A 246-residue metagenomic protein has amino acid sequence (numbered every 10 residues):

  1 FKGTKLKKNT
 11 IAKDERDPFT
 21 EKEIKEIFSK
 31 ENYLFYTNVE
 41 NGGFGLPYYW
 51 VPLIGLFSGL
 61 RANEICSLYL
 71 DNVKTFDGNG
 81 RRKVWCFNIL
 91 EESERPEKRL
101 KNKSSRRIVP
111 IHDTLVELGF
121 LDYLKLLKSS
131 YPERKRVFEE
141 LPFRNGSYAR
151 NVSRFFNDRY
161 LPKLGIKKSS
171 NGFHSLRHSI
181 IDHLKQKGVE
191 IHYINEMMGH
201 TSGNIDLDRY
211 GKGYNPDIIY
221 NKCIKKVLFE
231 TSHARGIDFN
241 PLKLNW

Functional and structural regions predicted by a protein language model:
K2-A62, C66: Basic, Lys/Arg- and aromatic-enriched nucleic-acid-binding interface segment
G3, S67-L118: Conserved tyrosine-mediated DNA breakage-rejoining catalytic core shared by Y-recombinases
D14-P18, V109, D113, H174: Helix-turn-helix-type domain boundary/helix-start signal
L34-N41, S58, S129-R136, R144-N145 (+2 more regions): Short, basic (Lys/Arg/His-rich) helix/loop patches that form interaction surfaces in the mid-to-C-terminal regions
G45-Y48, K83, S105, K167 (+1 more regions): Exposed loop/turn and edge beta-strand positions of beta-sandwich/beta-sheet ligand-binding modules
S67-V73, K187, N195-G203, R209-N215: A short, basic/aromatic helix-end/turn motif that makes direct DNA contacts
F76-G78, R95, D113, P132 (+2 more regions): C-terminal secondary-structure termini that scaffold catalytic or DNA-interacting sites
E97-L121, E133-D158: C-terminal catalytic core of Y-nucleophile DNA break-rejoin enzymes
